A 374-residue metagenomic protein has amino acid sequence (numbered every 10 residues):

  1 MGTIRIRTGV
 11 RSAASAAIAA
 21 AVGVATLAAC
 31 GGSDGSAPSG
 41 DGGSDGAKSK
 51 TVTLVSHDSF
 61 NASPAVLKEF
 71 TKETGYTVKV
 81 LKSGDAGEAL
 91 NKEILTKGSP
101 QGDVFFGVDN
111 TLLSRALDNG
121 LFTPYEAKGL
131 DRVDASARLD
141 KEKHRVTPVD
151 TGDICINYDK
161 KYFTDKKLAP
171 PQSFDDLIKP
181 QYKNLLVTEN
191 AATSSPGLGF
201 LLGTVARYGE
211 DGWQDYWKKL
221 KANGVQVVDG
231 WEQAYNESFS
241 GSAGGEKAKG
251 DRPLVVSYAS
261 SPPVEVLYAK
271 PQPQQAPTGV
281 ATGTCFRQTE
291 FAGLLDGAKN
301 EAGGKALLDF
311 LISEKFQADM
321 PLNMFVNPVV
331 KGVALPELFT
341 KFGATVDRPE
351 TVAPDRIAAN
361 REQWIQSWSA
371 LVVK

Functional and structural regions predicted by a protein language model:
A25-A29: C-terminal motif of bacterial Sec signal peptides marking the signal peptidase cleavage site
G31-D34, G42-R115, E237, K374: Early extracytoplasmic/lumenal segment of secretory-pathway proteins
P100-F105, T123-K160, D175, L185-A191: A structural signal for short loop-to-beta-strand junctions that line the ligand-binding cleft of periplasmic/secreted
N110-L121, K141-A169, G197-R207, R287-G293: Periplasmic solute-binding protein
T123-D131, R145-T147, D175, P253 (+3 more regions): Short beta-strand->loop
P196, G203-G283: Ligand-binding pocket segment of bilobal, Venus flytrap-like solute-binding proteins
A292-T351: Mature extracytoplasmic/periplasmic domains
E337-K374: Extracellular/periplasmic bilobal clamshell ligand-binding domains
